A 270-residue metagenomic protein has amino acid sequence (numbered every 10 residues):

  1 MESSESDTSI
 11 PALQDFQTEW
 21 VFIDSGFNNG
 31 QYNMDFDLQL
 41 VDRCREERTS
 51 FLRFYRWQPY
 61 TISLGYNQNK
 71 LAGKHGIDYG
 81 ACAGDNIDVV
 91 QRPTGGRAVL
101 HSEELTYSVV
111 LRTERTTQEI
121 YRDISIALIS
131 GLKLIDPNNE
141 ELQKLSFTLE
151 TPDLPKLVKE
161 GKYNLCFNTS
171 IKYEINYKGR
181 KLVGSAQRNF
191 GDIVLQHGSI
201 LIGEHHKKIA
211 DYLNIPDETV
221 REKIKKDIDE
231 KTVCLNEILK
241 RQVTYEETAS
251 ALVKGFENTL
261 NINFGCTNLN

Functional and structural regions predicted by a protein language model:
E2-P93: N-terminal low-complexity, intrinsically disordered segments
I23-G26, K159-D192, Q196-H197: Short terminal or interdomain "cap/linker" segment that borders an active site or interface and mediates
Y32, F36, T116, I120-I124 (+2 more regions): Short amphipathic alpha-helical segments
F51, R92-A98, G161-L165, Q187: Catalytic micro-motifs at enzyme active sites that drive phosphoryl/nucleotidyl and oxygen chemistry
R92, R112-K178: A contiguous catalytic/ligand-binding core that recognizes phosphate-bearing ligands
P93-R112, E222-N236: Residues forming anionic-ligand binding surfaces in small-molecule and nucleic-acid pockets of primarily soluble enzymes
I129-E160, N189-N270: Long, positively charged amphipathic alpha-helical accessory segments at protein N-termini or as interdomain linkers
